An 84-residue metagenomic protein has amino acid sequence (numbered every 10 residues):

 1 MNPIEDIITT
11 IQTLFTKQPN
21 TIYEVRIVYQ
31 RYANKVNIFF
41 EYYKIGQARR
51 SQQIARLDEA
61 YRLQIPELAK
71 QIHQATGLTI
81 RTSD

Functional and structural regions predicted by a protein language model:
M1-R26, R56-D84: Negatively charged, low-complexity tracts enriched in Asp/Glu with abundant Ser/Thr
Q12-Q47: Amphipathic, interaction-prone secondary-structure segments
E41-E59: A short interface-forming secondary-structure element
